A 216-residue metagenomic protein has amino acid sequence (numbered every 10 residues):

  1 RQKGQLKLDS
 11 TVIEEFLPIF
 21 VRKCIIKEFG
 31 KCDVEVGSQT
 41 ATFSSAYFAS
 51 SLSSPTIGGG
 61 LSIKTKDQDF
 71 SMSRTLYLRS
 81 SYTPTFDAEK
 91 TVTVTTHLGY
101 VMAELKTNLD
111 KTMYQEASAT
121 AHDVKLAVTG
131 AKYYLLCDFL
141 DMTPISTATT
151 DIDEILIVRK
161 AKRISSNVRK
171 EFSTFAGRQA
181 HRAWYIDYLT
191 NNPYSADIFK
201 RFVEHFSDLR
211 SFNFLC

Functional and structural regions predicted by a protein language model:
R1-T11, E15-P18, R22-T56, A127-K132 (+1 more regions): C-terminal tail/extension regions appended to the core domain(s) of diverse proteins
G37-T93: Active-site metal-binding core of divalent-cation-utilizing nuclease and nuclease-like domains
F70, G99-T107, A117: Conserved catalytic cores of phosphodiester-cleaving nucleases, focusing on short active-site segments
R74-L76, K106-L109: Short, flexible loop/turn elements at secondary-structure junctions
S80-P84, N108-A119, L126: Active-site-adjacent loop/helix micro-motif of nuclease/hydrolase catalytic cores
V94-L98: Short, flexible turn/loop "capping" segments at secondary-structure junctions
A103-N108, L135-F139: Short His-Asn-centered micro-motif
S118-D123, T150-I152: Short, solvent-exposed amphipathic alpha-helical segments in soluble enzyme and RNA/protein-processing domains
